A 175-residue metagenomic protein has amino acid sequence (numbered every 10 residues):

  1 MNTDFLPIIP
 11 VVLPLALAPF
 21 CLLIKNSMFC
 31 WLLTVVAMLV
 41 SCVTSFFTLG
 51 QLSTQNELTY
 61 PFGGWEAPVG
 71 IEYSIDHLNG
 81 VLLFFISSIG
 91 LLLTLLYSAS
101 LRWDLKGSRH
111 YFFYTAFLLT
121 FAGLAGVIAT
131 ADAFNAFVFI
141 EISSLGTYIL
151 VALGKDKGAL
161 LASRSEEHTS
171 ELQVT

Functional and structural regions predicted by a protein language model:
M1-L6, F20-T115: Transmembrane helix-loop-helix hairpins at membrane boundaries of multipass inner-membrane proteins
F5-L17: The first (N-terminal) embedded transmembrane alpha-helix
V11, Y73-S74, S87, T120 (+2 more regions): Short conserved micro-motifs on helix faces and helix-strand junctions that flank and scaffold key functional residues
L13, A37-V40, I89, I140-S144: Transmembrane alpha-helical core residues of multi-pass small-molecule transporters, especially secondary transporters
L15-C21, G64-G70, T120-F134: Membrane-embedded alpha-helical segments in integral membrane proteins
A16, F20, L96-S100, I142-V151: Juxtamembrane interface elements at the cytosolic ends of transmembrane helices in multi-pass membrane proteins
F112-L119, G123-S170: Alpha-helical multi-pass transmembrane bundles of energy-transducing inner-membrane proteins
E171-T175: Short "domain-exit" segments at the C-terminal end of structured domains
